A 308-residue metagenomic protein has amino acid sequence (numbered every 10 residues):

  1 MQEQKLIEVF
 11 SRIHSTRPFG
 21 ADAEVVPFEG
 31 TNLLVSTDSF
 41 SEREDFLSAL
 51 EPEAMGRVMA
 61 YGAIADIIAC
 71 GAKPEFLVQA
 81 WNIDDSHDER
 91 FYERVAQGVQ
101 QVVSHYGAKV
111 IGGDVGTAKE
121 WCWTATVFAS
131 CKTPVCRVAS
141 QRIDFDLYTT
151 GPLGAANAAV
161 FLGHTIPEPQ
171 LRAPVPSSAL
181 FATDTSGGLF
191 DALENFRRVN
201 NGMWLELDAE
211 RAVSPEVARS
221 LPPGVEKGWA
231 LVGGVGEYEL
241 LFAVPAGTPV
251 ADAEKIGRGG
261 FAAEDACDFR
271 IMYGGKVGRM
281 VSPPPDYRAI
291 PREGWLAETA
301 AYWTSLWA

Functional and structural regions predicted by a protein language model:
M1-E51, C70, Q79, S86 (+3 more regions): Extreme N-terminal cap/leader segments of soluble proteins
H14-S15, A23-E24, V99-Q100, I111-G116 (+4 more regions): A generic local secondary-structure boundary/capping motif
E29-L33, S39-E42, K73-A158, R258: Glycine-rich anion-binding loops of enzyme active sites
L50-P52, R142, H164, L193-G202 (+1 more regions): Short, solvent-exposed amphipathic alpha-helical segments in soluble enzyme and RNA/protein-processing domains
P52-F76, Q97-H105, E168-P169, P174 (+2 more regions): Small-aliphatic-rich amphipathic alpha-helix that forms the alpha element of a beta-alpha
D84-S86, T165-E237, G260-E264, R270-G274 (+1 more regions): Active-site-proximal betaalpha loop/short-helix elements that scaffold phosphoryl/nucleotidyl transfer chemistry
F128, L241-P245: Short hydrophobic/aromatic beta-strand micro-patches that form the beta-sheet surface supporting nucleotide- or nucleic
A251-A308: Acidic, Ser/Thr/Pro-rich beta/coil linker or hinge segments at domain junctions
